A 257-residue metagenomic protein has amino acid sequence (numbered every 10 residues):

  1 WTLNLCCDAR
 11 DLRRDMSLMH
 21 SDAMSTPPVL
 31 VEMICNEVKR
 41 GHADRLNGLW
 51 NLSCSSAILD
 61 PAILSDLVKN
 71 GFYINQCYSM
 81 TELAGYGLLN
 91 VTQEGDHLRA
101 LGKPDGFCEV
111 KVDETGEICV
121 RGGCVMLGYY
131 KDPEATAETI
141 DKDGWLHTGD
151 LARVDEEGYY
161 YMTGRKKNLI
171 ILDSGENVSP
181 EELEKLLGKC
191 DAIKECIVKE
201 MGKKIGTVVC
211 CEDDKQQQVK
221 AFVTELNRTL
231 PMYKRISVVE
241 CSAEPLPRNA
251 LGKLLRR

Functional and structural regions predicted by a protein language model:
W1-M19, V178-L183: ATP-dependent adenylate-forming carboxylate-activation enzymes
N4, V68-G116, C124-L127, A137 (+1 more regions): Conserved ATP-binding loop and adjacent catalytic segment of the adenylate-forming AMP-binding
M16, D22-T26, I34-H97, E109: Gly/Ser/Thr-rich phosphate-binding loop
P104, K111-D113, E117-D173, N177 (+1 more regions): Conserved ATP-binding/catalytic segment of the ANL
G149-L151, K189-D213: C-terminal boundary motif of the adenylate-forming
I170, E195-G202, T224-R257: Conserved C-terminal "lid"/linker of ANL adenylate-forming enzymes
L186-G188, N227: Hydrophobic C-terminal alpha-helix "anchor/cap" residues
D214-A221: Short, conserved charged micro-motifs
